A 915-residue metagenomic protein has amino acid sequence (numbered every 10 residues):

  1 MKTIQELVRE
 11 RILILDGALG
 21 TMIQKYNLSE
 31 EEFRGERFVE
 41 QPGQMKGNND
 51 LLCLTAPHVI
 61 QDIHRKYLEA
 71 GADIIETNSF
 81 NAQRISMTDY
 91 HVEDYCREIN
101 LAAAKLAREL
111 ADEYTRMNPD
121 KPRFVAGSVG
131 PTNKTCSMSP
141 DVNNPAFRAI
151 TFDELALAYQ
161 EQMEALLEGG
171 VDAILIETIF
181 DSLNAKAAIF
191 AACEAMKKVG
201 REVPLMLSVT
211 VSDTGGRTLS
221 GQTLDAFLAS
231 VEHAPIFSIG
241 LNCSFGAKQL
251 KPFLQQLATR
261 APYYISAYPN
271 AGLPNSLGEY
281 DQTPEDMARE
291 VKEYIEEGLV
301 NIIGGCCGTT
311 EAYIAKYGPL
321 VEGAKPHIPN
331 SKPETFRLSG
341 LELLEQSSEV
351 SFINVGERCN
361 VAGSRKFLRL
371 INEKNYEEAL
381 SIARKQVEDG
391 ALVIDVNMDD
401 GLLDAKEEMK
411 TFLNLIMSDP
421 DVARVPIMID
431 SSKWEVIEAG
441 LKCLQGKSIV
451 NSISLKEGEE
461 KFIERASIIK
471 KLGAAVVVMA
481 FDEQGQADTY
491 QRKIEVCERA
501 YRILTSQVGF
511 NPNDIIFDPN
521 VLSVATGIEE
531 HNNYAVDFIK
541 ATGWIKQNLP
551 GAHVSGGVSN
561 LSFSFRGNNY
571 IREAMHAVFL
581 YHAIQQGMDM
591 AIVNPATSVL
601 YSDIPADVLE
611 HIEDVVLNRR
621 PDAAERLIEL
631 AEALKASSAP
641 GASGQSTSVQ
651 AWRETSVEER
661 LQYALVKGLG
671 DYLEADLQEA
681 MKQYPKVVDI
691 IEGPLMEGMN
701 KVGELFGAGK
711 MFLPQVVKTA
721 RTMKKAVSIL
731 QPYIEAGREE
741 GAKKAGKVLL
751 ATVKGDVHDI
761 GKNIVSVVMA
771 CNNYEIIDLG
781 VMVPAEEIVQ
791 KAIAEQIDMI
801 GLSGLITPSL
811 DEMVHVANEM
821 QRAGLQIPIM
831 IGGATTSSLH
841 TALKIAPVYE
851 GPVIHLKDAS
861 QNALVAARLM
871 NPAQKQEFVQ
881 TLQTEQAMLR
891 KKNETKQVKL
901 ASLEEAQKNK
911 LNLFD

Functional and structural regions predicted by a protein language model:
M1-D915: Domain-level signal for soluble alpha/beta catalytic cores
